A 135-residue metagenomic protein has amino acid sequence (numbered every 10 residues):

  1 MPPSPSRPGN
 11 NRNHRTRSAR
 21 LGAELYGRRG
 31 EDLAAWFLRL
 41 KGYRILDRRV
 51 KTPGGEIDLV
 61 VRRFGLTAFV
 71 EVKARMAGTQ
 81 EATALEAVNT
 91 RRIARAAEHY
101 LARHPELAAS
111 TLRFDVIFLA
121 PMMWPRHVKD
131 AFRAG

Functional and structural regions predicted by a protein language model:
M1-R48: Acidic-basic catalytic patches of nuclease active cores, encompassing PD-(D/E)XK and other metal-cofactor nuclease
P2, H14-R15, A74-M122: Catalytic cores of nucleic-acid endonucleases
L21, L25, R29, L33 (+3 more regions): Residues at secondary-structure transition points
L38, I57-Q80, I93: Conserved catalytic cores of phosphodiester-cleaving nucleases, focusing on short active-site segments
V50, K73, A131-F132: Residues forming the ATP-binding cleft of Hanks-type serine/threonine protein kinase domains
T52-G54, R63-G65, A120-P121: A generic beta-sheet turn/junction motif
G55-I57, A68, L112-F114, M123: Change "...and in nucleic-acid phosphodiester-cleaving endonucleases..." to "...and in nucleic-acid processing enzymes
A120-G135: Short, low-complexity, polybasic intrinsically disordered segments
